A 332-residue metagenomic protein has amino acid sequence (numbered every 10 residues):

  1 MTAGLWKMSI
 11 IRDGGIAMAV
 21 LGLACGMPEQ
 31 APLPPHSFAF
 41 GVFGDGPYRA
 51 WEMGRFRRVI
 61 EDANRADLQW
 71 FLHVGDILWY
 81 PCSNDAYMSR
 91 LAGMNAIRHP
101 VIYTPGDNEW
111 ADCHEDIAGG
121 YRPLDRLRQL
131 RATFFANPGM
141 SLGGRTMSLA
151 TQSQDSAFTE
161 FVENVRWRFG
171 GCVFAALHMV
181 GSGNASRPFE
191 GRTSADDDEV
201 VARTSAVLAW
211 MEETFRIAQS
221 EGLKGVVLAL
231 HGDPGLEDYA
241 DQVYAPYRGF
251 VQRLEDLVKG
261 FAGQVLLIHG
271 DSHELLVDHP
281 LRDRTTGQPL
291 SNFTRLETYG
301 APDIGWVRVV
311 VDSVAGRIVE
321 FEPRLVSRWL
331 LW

Functional and structural regions predicted by a protein language model:
A3-G15: Bacterial N-terminal signal peptides that target proteins for export
C25-S89, L223: N-terminal active-site segment of His-dependent metallophosphoesterases
P34, V307, D312-W332: A short C-terminal boundary segment appended to hydrolase-like catalytic domains
H36, E52-V59, V74, S83-R90 (+3 more regions): Stable alpha-helical elements in mature extracytoplasmic
V42-G44, F71-D76, P100-G106, A229-L230 (+2 more regions): Active-site neighborhood of phospho(di)ester-bond hydrolases with catalytic His/Asp-centered motifs
R49-W51, W79-C82, N108-H114, S182-R187 (+3 more regions): Active-site environment of divalent metal-dependent phosphoester hydrolases
A63-W70, A175, G191-L281: His/acidic metal-ligating clusters that form di-metal
Y87-R203, L281-V311: Extended active-site neighborhood of metal-dependent phosphoesterases/phosphodiesterases
